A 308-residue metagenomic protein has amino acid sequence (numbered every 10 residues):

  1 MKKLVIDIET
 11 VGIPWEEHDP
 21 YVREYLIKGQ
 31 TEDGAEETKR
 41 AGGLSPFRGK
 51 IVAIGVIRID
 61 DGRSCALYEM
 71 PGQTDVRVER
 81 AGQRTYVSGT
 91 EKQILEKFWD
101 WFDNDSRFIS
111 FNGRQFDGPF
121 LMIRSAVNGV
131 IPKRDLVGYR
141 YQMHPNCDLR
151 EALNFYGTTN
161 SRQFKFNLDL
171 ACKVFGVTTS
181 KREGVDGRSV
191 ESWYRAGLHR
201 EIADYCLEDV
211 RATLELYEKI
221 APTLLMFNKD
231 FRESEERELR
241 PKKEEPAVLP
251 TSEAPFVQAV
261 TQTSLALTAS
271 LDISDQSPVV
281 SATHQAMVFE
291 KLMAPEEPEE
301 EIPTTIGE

Functional and structural regions predicted by a protein language model:
M1-I94, D100: Conserved RNase H-like, two-metal-ion catalytic cores of nucleic-acid enzymes
K2, G49-V52, I57-R80, R84 (+2 more regions): Metal-dependent phosphoesterase core characteristic of DEDDh/y 3'-5' exonuclease domains
Y21-R40, H199-C206, I220, K229-E235: Charged, low-complexity, helix-prone segments enriched in Lys/Glu/Asp/Gln
E37-S45, M143-L149, Y217-E218, L239-K242 (+1 more regions): Low-complexity, flexible helical/coil segments
L95-K97, S189, P241: Acidic, low-complexity intrinsically disordered regions
A203-E308: Acidic two-metal-ion nuclease catalytic site recognized across multiple nuclease folds, prominently DnaQ/RNase D-T
